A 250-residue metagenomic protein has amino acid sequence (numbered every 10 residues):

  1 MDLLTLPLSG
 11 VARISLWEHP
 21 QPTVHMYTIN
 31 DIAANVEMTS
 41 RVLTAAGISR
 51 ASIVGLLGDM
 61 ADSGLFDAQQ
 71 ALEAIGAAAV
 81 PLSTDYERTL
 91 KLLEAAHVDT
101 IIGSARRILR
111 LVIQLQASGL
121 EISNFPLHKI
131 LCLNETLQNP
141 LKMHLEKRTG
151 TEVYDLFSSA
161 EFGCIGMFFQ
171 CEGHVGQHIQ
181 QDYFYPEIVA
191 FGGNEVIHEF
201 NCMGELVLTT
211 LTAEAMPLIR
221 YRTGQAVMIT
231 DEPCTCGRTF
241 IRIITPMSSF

Functional and structural regions predicted by a protein language model:
M1, P7-V11, P20-M26, G58-L65 (+2 more regions): Generic structural signal for short, solvent-exposed loop/turn connectors between secondary structure elements
M1-A45, S49-R50, A95, N139: Nucleotide 5′-phosphate-binding alpha/beta core
T28-R41, I53-R110: AMP-binding/adenylate-forming
A45, A74, Q114: Active-site catalytic microenvironments for nucleophilic, acid-base chemistry
R50-S52, L127: Phosphate-coordination loops involved in phosphoryl transfer and adenosine-cofactor binding
A78-F250: Active-site glycine/GP-rich loop and adjacent strand/helix microenvironment that borders small-molecule binding pockets
